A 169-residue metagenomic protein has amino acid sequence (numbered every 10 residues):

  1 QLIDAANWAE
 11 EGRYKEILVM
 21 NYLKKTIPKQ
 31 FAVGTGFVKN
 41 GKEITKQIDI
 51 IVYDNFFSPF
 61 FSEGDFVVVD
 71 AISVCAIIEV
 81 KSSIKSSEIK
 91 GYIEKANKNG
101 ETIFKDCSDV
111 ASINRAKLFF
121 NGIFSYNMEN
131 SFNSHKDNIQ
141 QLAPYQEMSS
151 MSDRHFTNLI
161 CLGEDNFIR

Functional and structural regions predicted by a protein language model:
Q1-Q47, V52-R169: Intrinsically disordered, low-complexity Ser/Thr/Pro/Gly-rich regulatory segments
